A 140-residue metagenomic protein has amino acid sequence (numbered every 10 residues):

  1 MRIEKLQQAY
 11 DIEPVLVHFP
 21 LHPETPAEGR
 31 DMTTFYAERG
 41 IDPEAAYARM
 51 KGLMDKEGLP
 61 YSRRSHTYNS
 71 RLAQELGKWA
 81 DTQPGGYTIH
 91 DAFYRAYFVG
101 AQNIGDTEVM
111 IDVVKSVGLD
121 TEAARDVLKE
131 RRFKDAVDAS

Functional and structural regions predicted by a protein language model:
R2-G100: Structural alpha/beta surface segment adjacent to cysteine/selenocysteine redox centers across thiol/disulfide enzymes
L53, D126-S140: Thioredoxin-like thiol-disulfide oxidoreductase module
Y87-R131: Conserved acidic, metal-coordinating active-site core of Asp-based, Mg2+-dependent phosphoryl-transfer enzymes
